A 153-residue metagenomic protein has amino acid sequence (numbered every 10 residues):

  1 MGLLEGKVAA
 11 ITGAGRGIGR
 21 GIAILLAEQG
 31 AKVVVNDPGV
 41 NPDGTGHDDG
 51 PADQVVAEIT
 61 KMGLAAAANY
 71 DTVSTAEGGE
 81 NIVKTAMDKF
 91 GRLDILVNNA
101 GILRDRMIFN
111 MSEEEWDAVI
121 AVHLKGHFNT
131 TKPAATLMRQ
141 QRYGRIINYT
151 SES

Functional and structural regions predicted by a protein language model:
G2-V34: Canonical Rossmann dinucleotide-binding motif of NAD(H)/NADP(H)-dependent dehydrogenases/reductases, specifically
E5, M62-A65, T85-N98, R104 (+2 more regions): A glycine-rich helix->loop->beta "capping" turn within Rossmann-like NAD(P)(H)-dependent oxidoreductase domains
Q29-Q54: Conserved glycine-rich Rossmann-like NAD(P)H-binding loop of the short-chain dehydrogenase/reductase
Y70-K84, E113: The beta1-alpha1 cofactor-binding region of Rossmann-like NAD(H)/NADP(H)-dependent oxidoreductases
I82, V97, T130-A134, N148: Hydrophobic positions on the long internal alpha-helix of Rossmann-like NAD(P)-dependent oxidoreductase domains
M107-I108, E115-I120: Substrate-binding pocket helix/loop in short-chain dehydrogenase/reductase
R139-Q140, R145-S153: Catalytic loop of short-chain dehydrogenase/reductase
